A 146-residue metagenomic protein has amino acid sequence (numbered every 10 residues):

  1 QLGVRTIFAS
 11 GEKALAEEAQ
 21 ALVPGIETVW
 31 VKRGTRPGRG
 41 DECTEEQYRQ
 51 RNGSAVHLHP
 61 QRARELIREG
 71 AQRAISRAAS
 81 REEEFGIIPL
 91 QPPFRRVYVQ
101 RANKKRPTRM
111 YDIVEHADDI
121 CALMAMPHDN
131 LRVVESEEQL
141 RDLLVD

Functional and structural regions predicted by a protein language model:
Q1-T6, S10-R77: Active-site rim beta-loop-alpha module in soluble metabolic enzymes
E45-D146: C-terminal accessory domains and tails appended to enzymatic cores
